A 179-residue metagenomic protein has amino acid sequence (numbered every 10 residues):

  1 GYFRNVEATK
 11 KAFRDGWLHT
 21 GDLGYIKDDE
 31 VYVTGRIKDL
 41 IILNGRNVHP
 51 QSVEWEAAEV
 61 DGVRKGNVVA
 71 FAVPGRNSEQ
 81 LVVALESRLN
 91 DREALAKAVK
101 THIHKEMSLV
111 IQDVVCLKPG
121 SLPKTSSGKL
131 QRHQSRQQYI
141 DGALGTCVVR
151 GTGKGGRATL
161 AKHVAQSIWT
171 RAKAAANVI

Functional and structural regions predicted by a protein language model:
G1, V6, K11, G21-M107: AMP-binding/adenylate-forming catalytic core of the ANL superfamily
G1-Y2, Q51, T125, H133 (+1 more regions): Short helix/loop capping segments that flank catalytic or ligand/cofactor-binding pockets
E7-A8, L130-R132: Short secondary-structure boundary/capping segments
L18-T20, L117: Short, small/polar residue-rich loop motifs at catalytic or cofactor-binding pockets
N67, E79, H104-L130, A143-T159: AMP-binding/adenylate-forming catalytic domain of the ANL superfamily
R136-I179: Acidic/polar alpha-helix N-cap and adjacent early helical turns within long charge-rich amphipathic helices/linkers
